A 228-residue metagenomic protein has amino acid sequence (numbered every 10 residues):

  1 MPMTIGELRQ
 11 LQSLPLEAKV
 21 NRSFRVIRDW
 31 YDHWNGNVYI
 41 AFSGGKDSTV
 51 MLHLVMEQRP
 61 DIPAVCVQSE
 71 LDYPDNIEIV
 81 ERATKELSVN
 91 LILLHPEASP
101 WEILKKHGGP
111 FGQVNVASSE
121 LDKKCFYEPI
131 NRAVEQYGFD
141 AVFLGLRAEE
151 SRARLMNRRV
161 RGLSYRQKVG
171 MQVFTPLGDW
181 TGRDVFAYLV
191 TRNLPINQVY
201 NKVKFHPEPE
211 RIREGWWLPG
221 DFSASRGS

Functional and structural regions predicted by a protein language model:
M1-S228: Nucleotide-activated chemistry modules centered on ATP-dependent adenylation/adenylyltransferase
